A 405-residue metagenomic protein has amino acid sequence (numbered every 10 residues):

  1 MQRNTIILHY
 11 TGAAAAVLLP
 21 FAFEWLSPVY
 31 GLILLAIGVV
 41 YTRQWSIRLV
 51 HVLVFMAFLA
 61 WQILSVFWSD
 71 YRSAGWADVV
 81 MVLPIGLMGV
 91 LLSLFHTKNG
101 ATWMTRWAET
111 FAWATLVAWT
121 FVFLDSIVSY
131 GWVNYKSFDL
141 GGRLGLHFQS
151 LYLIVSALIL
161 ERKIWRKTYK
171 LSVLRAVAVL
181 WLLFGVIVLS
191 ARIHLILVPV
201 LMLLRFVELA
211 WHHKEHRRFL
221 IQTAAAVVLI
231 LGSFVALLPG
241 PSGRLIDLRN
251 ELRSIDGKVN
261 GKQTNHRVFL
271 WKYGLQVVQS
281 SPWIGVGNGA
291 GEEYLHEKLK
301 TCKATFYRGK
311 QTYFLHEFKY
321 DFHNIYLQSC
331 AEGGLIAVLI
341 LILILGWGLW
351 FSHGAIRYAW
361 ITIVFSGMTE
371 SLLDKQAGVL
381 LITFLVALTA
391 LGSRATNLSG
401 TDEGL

Functional and structural regions predicted by a protein language model:
M1-A74, L94-E109, K163-V173, R217-F219 (+1 more regions): Transmembrane signal-anchor hairpin modules in multi-pass inner-membrane enzymes, especially those that act on
A15, M104-N134, L144-H212, A236 (+1 more regions): Alpha-helical transmembrane segments of multi-pass inner-membrane proteins
L32-I37, M202, L341-I344, R357-M368 (+1 more regions): Transmembrane alpha-helices of multi-pass inner-membrane enzymes
I37-Q44, V66-V122, G145-K163, F365: Transmembrane alpha-helical segments and their membrane-water interfaces
G38-W45, P199-T223: Perimembrane helix-loop-helix junctions
V188, L209-K258, K272-S280, N288: A membrane-periplasm/extracellular boundary helix in multi-pass inner-membrane enzymes that assemble envelope glycans
V207, H216, S329-I363: Hydrophobic transmembrane alpha-helices and their immediate junctions
K258-N265, F269-K272, S280, I284-G333: Long extracytoplasmic/lumenal interhelical loops at the membrane interface of multi-pass membrane proteins
